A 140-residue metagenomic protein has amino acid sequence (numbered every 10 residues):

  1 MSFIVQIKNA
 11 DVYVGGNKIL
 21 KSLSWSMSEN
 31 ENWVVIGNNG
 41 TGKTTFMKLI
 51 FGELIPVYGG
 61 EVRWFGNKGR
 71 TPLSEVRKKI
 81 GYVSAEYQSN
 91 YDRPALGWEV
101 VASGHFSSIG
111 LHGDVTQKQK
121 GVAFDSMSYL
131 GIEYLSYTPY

Functional and structural regions predicted by a protein language model:
V5, I19-S22, Y140: Conserved structural motif at the start of ABC-family nucleotide-binding domains
V5-G16, V62: Conserved beta1/A-loop at the N-terminus of ABC ATPase nucleotide-binding domains
M27-E29: Conserved hydrophobic segment flanking the Walker A/P-loop of ABC-type ATPase nucleotide-binding domains
I36-N38: The feature captures the beta-strand-to-loop junction immediately N-terminal to the Walker
F51-G52: Helix-to-loop junction immediately C-terminal to a conserved catalytic motif
V57-K68, V76: Conserved ABC transporter NBD signature motif
E86, R93-G110: Q-loop/switch helix immediately C-terminal to the Walker
Q117-S136: Conserved ABC ATPase "signature" region
